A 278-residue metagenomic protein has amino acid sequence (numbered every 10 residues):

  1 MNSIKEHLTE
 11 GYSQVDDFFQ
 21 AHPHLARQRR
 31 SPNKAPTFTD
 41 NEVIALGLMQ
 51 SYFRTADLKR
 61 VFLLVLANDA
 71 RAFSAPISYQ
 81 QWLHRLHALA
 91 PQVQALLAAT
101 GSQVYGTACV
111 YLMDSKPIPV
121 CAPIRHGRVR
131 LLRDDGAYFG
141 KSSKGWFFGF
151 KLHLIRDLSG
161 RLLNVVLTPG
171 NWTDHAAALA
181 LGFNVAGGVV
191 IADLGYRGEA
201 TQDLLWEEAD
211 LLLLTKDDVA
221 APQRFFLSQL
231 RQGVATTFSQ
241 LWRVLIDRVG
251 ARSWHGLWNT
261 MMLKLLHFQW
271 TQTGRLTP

Functional and structural regions predicted by a protein language model:
M1-P278: Short alpha-helical elements
